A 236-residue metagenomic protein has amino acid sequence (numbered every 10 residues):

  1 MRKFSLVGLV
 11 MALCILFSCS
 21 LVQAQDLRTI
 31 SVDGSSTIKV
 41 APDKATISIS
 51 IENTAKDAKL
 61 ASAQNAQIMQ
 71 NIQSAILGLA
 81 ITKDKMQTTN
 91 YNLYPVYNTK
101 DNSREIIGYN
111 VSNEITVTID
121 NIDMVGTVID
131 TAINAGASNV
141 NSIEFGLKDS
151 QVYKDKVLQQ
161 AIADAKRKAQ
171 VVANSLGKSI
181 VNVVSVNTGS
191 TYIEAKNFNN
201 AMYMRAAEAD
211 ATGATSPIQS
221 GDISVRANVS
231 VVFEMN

Functional and structural regions predicted by a protein language model:
R2-L9, C14-A135, N139-N236: Short, charge-dense linear interaction motifs
